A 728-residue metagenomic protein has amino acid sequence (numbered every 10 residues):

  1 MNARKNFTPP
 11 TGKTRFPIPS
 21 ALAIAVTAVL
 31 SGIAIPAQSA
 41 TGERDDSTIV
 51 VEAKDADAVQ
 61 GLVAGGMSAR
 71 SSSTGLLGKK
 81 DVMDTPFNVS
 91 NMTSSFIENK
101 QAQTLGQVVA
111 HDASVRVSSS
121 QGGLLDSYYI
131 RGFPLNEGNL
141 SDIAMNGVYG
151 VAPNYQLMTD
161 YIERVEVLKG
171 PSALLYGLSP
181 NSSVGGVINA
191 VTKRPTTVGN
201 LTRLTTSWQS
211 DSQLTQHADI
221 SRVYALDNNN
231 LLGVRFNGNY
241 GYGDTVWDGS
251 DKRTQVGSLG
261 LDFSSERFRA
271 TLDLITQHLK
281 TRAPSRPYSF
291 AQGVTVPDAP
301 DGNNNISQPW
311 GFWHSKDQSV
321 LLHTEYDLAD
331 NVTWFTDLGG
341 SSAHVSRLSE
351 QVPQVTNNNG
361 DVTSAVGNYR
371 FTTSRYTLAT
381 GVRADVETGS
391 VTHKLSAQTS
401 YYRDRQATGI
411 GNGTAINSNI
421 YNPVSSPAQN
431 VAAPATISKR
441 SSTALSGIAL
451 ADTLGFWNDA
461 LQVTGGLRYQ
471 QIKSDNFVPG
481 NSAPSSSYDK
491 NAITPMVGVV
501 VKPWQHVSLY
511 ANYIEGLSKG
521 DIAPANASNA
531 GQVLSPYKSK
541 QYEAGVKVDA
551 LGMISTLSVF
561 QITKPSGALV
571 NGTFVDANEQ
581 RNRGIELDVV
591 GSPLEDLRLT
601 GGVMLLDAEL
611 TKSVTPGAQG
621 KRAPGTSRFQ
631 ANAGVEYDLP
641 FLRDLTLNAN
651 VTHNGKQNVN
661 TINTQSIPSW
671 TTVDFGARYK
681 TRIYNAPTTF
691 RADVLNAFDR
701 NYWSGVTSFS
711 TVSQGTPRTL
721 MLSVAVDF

Functional and structural regions predicted by a protein language model:
S31, D46-V198, A544: Acidic, small-polar-rich N-terminal luminal/periplasmic segments of exported/outer-membrane proteins
G199-L201, W208-R286, W310-D330, R468: Transmembrane beta-barrel wall of Gram-negative outer-membrane proteins
D262, T373, T392-D404, K439-K564 (+2 more regions): Structural signature of Gram-negative outer-membrane beta-barrels, strongest in the C-terminal barrel of TonB-dependent
S289-N304, V355-T363, G409-S438, P484-S487 (+4 more regions): Surface-exposed loop/turn segments flanking beta-strands in extracellular/periplasmic regions
V320-A343, S364-V478: Face-selective signature of the C-terminal outer-membrane beta-barrel domain
H323-D327, T333-G339, A343-Q351, Y510 (+3 more regions): Membrane-embedded beta-barrel scaffold of Gram-negative outer-membrane proteins
L395, A511, Y542, P624-F728: Conserved C-terminal beta-signal and adjacent last beta-strands/turns of outer-membrane beta-barrel proteins
N458, V559-Q561, D576-T661, A725-D727: Gram-negative outer-membrane beta-barrel transporters
